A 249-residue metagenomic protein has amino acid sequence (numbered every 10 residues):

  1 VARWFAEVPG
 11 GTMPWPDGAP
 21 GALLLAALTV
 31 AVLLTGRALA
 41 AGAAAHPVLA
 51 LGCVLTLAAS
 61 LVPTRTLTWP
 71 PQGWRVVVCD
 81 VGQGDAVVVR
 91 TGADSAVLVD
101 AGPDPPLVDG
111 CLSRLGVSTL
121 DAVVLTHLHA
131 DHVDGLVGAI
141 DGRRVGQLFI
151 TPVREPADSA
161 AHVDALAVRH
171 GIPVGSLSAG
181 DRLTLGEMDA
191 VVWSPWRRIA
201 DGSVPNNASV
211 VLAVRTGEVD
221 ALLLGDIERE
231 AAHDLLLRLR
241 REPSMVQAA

Functional and structural regions predicted by a protein language model:
A2-A249: Non-globular, low-confidence helical/coil segments that flank catalytic cores
